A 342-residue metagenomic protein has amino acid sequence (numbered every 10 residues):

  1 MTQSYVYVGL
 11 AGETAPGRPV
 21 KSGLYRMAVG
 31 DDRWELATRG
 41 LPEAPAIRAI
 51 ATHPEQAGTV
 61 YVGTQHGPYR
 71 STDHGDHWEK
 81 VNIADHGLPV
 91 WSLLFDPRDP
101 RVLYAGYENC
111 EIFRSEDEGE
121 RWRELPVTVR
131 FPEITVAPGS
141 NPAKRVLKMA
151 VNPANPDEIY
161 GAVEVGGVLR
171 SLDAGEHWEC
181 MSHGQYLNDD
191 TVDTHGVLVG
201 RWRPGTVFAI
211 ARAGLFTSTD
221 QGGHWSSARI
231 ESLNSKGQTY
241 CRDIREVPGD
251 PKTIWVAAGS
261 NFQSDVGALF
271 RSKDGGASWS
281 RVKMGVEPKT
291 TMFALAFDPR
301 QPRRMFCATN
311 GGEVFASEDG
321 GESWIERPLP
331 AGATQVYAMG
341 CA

Functional and structural regions predicted by a protein language model:
M1-A342: Extracellular glycan-interacting surfaces
